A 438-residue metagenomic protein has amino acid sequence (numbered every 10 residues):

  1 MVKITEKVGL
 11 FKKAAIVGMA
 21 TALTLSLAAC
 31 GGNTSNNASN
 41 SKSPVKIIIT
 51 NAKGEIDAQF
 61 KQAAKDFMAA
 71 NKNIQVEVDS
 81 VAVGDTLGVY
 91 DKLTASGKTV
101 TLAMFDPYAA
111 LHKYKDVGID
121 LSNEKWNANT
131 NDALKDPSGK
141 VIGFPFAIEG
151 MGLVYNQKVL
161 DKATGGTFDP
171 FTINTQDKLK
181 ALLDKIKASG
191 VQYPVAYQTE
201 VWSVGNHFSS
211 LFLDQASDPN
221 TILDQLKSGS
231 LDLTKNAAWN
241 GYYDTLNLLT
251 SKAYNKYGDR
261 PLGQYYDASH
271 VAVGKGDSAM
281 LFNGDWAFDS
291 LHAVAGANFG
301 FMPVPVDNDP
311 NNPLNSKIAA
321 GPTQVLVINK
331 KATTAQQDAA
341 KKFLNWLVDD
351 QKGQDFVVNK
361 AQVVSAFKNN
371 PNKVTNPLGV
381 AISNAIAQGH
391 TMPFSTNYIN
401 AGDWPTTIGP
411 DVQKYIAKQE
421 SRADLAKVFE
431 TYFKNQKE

Functional and structural regions predicted by a protein language model:
V2-A110, P313, A335, A423-D424 (+2 more regions): Conserved N-terminal structural module of periplasmic/extracytoplasmic solute-binding proteins
Q75, A293-N359: Extracytoplasmic/periplasmic substrate-recognition and gating elements
S80-V89, N174-K178, D259-G274: Short helix-initiation/N-cap motifs at beta->coil->alpha
M104-Y155, D161, K178-L182, G300: Hinge/lid segment of periplasmic solute-binding proteins
I119-A133, F171-T172, Q215-Y242, A293-V294 (+3 more regions): Short, solvent-exposed loop/beta-turn-alpha elements that line the ligand-binding surface or hinge of extracytoplasmic
I142-F144, M151, K178-L231, S278: Extracytoplasmic/periplasmic solute-binding protein
L183-D184, L226-L262: Glycine-centered hinge/linker elements that transmit conformational signals in sensory and ligand-binding systems
K360-N369, V380-K437: C-terminal capping/gating helix-and-loop segments adjacent to ligand/active sites or protein-protein/ligand interfaces
